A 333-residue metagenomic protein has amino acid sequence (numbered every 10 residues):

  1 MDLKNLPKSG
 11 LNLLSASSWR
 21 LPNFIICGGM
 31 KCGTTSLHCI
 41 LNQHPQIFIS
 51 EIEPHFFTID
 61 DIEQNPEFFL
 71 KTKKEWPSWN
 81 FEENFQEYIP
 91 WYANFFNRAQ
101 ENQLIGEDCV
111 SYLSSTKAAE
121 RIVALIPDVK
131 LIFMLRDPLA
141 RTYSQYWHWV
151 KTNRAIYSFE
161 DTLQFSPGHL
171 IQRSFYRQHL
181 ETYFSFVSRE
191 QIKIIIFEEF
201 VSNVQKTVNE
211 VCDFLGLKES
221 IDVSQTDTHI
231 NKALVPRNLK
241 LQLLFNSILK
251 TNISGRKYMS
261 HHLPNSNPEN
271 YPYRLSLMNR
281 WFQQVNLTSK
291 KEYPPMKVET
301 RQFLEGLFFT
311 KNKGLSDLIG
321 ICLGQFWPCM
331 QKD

Functional and structural regions predicted by a protein language model:
M1-Q103, D108-C109, L125, V129 (+5 more regions): PAPS-dependent sulfotransferase catalytic core
S36, K117-E120, Q178, Q205-K206: Generic recognition of short, well-ordered alpha-helical segments
H38-N42, V123, Y143, L180 (+5 more regions): Non-transmembrane alpha-helical segments in soluble domains of secreted/periplasmic/extracellular proteins
I52, E181, S185-Q302, G306 (+1 more regions): The conserved 3'-phosphoadenosine-5'-phosphosulfate
E82-Q86, S111-T116, L170-I171, E199-N203: Acidic-and-aromatic substrate-binding clefts and catalytic sites of carbohydrate-active enzymes
I89-A93, A119, L180-E181, N312: Generic structural signal for well-ordered alpha-helices, preferentially at hydrophobic/aromatic core positions
S114-F133: ATP-dependent NMP and nucleoside kinases share a basic, alpha-helical "lid"
P167-F175: Acceptor-substrate binding/catalytic loop of class I
